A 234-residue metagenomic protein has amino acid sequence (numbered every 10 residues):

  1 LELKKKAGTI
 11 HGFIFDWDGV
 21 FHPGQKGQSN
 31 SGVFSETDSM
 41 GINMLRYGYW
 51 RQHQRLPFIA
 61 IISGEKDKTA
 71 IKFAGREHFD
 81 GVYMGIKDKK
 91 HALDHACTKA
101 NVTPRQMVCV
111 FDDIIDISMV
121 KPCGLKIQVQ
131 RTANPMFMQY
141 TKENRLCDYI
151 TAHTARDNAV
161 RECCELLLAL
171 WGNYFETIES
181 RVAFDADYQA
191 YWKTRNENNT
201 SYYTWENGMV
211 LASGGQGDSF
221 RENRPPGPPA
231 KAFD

Functional and structural regions predicted by a protein language model:
L1-F15, N173, T177-D234: Non-catalytic pre-domain segments flanking phosphatase-related domains
L1-H91: Alpha-helical substrate-recognition element adjacent to the catalytic core
F79-K87, R105-Q106, L125-R131: Short hydrophobic/aromatic-enriched beta-strand-loop microsegments
G85-K90, Q130-M136, A155-R156: Short, acidic/turn-prone active-site loops that include or flank metal/cofactor- and phosphate-binding residues
K90-C97, M136-E143, A159-C163: Short, charged, surface-exposed secondary-structure boundary motifs
L93-I117, I178-S180: Conserved Lys-Pro-Asp/Glu-containing loop-to-beta segment of HAD-superfamily phosphomonoesterases, centered on
K99, C163-I178: A charged, well-structured terminal subsegment
C109-A152, N196-G227, K231: Acidic, Mg2+-coordinating phosphoryl-transfer loop and its flanking beta/alpha structural elements, shared across
